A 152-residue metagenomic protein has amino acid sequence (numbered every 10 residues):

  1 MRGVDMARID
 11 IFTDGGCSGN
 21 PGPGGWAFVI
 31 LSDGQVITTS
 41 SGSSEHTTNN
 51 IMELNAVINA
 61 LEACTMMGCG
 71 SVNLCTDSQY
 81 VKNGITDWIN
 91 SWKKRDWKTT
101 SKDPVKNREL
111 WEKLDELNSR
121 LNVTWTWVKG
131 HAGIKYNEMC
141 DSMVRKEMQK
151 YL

Functional and structural regions predicted by a protein language model:
R2-M52, N59-G70, D141-L152: RNase H-like nuclease fold core
G16-N20, I58-M139, M143, E147-K150: RNase H catalytic domain
I51-L54, R108: Non-membrane alpha-helical structural segments and their capping/turn regions in soluble enzymes
